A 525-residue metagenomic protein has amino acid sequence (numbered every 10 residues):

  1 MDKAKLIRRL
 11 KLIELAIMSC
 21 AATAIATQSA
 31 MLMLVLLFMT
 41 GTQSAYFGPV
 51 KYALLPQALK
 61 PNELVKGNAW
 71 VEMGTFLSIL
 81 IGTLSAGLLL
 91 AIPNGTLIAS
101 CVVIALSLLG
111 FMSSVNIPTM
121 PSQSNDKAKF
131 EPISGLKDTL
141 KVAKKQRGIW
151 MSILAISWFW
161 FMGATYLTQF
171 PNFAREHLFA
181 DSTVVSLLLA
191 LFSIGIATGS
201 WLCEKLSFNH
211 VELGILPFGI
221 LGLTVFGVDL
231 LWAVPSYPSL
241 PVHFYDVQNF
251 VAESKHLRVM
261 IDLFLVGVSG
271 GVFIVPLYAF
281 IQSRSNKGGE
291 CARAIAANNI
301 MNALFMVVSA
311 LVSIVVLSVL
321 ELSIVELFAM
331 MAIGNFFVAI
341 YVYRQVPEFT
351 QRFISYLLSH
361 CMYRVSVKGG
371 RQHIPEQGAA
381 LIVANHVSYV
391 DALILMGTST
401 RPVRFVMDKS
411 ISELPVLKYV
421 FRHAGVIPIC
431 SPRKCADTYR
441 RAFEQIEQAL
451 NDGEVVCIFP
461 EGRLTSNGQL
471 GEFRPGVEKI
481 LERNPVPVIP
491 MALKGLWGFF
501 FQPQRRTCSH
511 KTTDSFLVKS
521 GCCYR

Functional and structural regions predicted by a protein language model:
M1-I17, L32-A91, S113, M151 (+5 more regions): Substrate-agnostic recognition of the 12-TM MFS/MFS-like secondary transporter fold
L12-Q28, L221-A252: C-terminal ends and interior cores of transmembrane alpha-helices in multi-pass membrane transporters/permeases
C20-T27, I79-V103, E176-H177, K205 (+1 more regions): Transmembrane alpha-helix termini and helix-breaking/packing motifs in multi-pass membrane transporters
A53, Q57, S100-F130, V234-P238 (+1 more regions): Helix-loop junctions on the cytosolic side of multi-pass membrane transporters, especially the intracellular loop
T119-A155, H177, H243-A252: Juxtamembrane intracellular "pre-TM" segments in multi-pass secondary transporters
T168-V184: Short amphipathic helix-loop junctions that connect adjacent transmembrane helices in Major Facilitator Superfamily/SLC
E376-A436: Catalytic core of membrane glycerolipid acyltransferases/transacylases, capturing the structured, soluble-facing
S466-R525: A cross-family acyltransferase "interaction/gating" segment
